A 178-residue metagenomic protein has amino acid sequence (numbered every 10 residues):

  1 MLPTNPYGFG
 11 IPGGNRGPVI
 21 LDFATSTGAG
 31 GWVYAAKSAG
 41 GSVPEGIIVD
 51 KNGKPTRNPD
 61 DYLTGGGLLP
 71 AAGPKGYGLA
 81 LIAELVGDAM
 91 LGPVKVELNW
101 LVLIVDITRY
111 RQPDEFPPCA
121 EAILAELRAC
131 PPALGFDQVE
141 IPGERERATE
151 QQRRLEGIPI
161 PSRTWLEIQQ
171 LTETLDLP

Functional and structural regions predicted by a protein language model:
M1, G13, P74, G78 (+1 more regions): Short, contiguous, pocket-lining structural segments that sit at or immediately flank catalytic/ligand-binding sites
M1-D60: Phosphate/diphosphate-binding glycine-rich loops and adjacent basic-rich segments that engage nucleotide
L2, G14-R16, G41-S42, T64 (+3 more regions): A generic structural signal for short, non-catalytic loop/turn and secondary-structure boundary residues
N5-Y7, G17-V19, P44-E45, G67 (+4 more regions): Structural beta-strand/beta-sheet cores of well-ordered domains, especially the beta-sheet scaffolds that support
T25-G28, K75, I107-R109: Glycine-rich beta-alpha junction loops
K37-V94: Secondary-shell segments that build the walls of catalytic and ion/ligand-binding clefts
L85, M90, V94-P178: Catalytic-core signal marking the mid-to-C-terminal active-site face
